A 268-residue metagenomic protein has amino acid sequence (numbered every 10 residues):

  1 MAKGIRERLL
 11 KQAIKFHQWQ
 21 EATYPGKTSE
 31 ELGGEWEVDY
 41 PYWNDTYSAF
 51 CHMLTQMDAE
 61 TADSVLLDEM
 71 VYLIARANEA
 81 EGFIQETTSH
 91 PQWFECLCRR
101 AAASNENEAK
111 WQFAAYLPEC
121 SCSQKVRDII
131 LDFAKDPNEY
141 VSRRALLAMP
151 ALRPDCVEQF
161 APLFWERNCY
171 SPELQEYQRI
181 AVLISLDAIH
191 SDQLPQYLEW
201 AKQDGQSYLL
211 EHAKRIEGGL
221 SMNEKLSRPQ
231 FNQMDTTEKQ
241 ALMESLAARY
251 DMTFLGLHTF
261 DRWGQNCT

Functional and structural regions predicted by a protein language model:
M1-N44, F231, D235-T236, H258-C267: Extended amphipathic alpha-helical repeat scaffolds
F16-T23, M57, T61, E81 (+6 more regions): Short, flexible helical or helix-coil boundary motifs
G33-Q56, D68-S89, E108-C122, S142-D155 (+4 more regions): Structural detector for internal amphipathic alpha-helices that build alpha-solenoid repeat scaffolds
M57-D68, S89-A103, C122-K135, P154-N168 (+3 more regions): Amphipathic alpha-helical scaffolding segments comprising HEAT/armadillo-like alpha-solenoid repeats
N105-E106, P137-N138, L174-Q175, G205-Q206 (+1 more regions): Short inter-helical turns and helix N-cap capping residues of alpha-solenoid HEAT/ARM repeat scaffolds
C169-E173: Acidic pyrophosphate-coordinating catalytic loop
K202-K214: Short glycine/proline-enriched turn or capping motifs at secondary-structure junctions
S227-M234, M243-L246: Leucine-/aliphatic-rich long alpha-helical segments
